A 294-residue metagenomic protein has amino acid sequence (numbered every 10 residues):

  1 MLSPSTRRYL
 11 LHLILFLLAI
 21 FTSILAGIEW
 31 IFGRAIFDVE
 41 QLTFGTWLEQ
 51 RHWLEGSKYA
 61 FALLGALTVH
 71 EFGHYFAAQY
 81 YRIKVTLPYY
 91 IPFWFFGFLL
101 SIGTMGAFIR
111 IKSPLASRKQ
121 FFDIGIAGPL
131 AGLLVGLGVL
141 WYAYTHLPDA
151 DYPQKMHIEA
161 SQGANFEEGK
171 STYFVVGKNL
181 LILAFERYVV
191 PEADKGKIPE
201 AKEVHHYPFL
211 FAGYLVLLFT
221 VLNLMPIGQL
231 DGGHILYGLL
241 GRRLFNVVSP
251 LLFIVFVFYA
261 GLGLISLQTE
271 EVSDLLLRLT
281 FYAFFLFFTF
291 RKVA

Functional and structural regions predicted by a protein language model:
M1-A294: Hydrophobic transmembrane alpha-helices and their immediate loop junctions in multi-pass integral membrane proteins
